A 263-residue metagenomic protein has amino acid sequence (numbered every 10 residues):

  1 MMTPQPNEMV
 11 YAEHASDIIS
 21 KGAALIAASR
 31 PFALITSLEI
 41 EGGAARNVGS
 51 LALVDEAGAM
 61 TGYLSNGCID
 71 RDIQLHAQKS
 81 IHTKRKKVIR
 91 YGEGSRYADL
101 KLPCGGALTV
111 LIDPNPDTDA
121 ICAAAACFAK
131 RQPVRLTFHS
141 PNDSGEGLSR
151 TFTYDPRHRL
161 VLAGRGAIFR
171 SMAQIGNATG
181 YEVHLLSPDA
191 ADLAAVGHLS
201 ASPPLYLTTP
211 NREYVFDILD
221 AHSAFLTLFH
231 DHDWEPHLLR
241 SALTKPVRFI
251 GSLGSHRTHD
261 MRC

Functional and structural regions predicted by a protein language model:
M1-Y206, D217-A224, H237: Segments forming oxygen-rich coordination pockets for charged ligands
Q74, E235, H259-R262: A general structural signal for well-ordered alpha-helical segments in protein cores
G164, T209, L253-G254: Short beta->alpha connector loops at strand-helix junctions that form conserved, small/polar/Pro-enriched
G166-A167, H232-D233, R257: Residue-level detector of alpha-helix initiation sites
L186-S187, A224-F225, F229-H230, R240-R262: ADP-ribose/adenylate-binding Rossmann-like module
A195-V196, M261-C263: Glycine-rich, charge-decorated loop segments at or immediately adjacent to ligand/cofactor-binding or catalytic sites
T208-Y214, D233: Conserved SAM/SAH-binding loop
